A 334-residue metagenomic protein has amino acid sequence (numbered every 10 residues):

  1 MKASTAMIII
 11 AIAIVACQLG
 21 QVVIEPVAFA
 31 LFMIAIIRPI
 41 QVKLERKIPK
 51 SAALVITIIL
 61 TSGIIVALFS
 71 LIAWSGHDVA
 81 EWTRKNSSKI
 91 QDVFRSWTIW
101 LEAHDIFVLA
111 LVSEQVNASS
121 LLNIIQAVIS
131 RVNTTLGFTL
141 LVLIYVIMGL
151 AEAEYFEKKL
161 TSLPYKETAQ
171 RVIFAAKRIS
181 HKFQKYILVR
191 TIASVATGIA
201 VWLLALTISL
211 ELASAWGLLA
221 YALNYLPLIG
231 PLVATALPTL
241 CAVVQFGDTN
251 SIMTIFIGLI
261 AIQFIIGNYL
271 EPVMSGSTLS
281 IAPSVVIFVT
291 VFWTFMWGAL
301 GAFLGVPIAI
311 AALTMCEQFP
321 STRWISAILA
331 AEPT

Functional and structural regions predicted by a protein language model:
M1-I10, I34, I192-A193, G230-A234 (+1 more regions): Short hydrophobic alpha-helical membrane-embedded segments
M1-W74, V146, A309-I310, T314-T334: Anchoring transmembrane alpha helix of integral membrane proteins
K2, T135-V243, T249-I257: Alpha-helical transmembrane segments and their immediate interhelical loop/hinge regions in multi-pass membrane
A16, A30-I37, I64, V146 (+6 more regions): Hydrophobic transmembrane alpha-helices
V22-F29, T207-L219, F246-T254, I281-V286 (+1 more regions): Membrane-water interface of transmembrane alpha-helices in multipass transporters/channels
I40-I48, V55, L68-V142, A153-L163: Juxtamembrane membrane-interface segments in integral membrane proteins
I48-T57, A169-V172, L212, G230-V233 (+3 more regions): Membrane-interface starts of transmembrane alpha-helices
I252-T334: Hydrophobic alpha-helical transmembrane segments of membrane transport and translocation systems, primarily multi-pass
